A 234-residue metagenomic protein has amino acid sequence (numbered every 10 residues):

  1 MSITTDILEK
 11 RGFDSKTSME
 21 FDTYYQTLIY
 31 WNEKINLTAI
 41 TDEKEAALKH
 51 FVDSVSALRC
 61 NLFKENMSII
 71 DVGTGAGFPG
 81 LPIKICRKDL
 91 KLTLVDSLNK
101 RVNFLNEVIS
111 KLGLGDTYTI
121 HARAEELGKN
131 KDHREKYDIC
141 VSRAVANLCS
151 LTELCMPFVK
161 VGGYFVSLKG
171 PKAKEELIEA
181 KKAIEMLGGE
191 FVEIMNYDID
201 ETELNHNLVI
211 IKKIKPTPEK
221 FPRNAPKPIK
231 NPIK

Functional and structural regions predicted by a protein language model:
M1-E65, I70, K100-N103, E107-Y118: Class I SAM-dependent transferase core
T41, H121-R123, E193-M195: Short loop/edge segments at beta-strand edges and connector loops that shape dinucleotide/nucleotide cofactor-binding
V55-A146, T152: Conserved SAM/SAH cofactor-binding pocket of Class I
R87, V159-V161: Helix-to-beta-strand junctions that scaffold the AdoMet/dcAdoMet cofactor pocket in Class I SAM-dependent enzymes
R101-N103, A173, L177: Short alpha-helix immediately C-terminal to the canonical SAM-binding loop
E125, G170-K174, I199: Short "lid" loop at the C-terminus of a central beta-strand within the Rossmann-like core of SAM-dependent
G162-K172: Conserved beta-strand signature within the Rossmann-like core of class I S-adenosyl-L-methionine
I178-K234: SAM/dcSAM-binding transferase cores
